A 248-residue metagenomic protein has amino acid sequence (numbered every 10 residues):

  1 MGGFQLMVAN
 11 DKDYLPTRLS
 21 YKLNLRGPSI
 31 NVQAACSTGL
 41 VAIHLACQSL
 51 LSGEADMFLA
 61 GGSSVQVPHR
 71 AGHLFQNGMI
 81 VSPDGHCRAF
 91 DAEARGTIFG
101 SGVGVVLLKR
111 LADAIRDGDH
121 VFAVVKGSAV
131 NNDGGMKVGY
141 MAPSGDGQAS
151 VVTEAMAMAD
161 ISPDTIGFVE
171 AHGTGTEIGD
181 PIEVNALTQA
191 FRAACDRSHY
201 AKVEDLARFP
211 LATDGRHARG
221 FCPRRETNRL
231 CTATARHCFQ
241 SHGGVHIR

Functional and structural regions predicted by a protein language model:
M1-R248: Condensing-enzyme catalytic core of the thiolase-fold
